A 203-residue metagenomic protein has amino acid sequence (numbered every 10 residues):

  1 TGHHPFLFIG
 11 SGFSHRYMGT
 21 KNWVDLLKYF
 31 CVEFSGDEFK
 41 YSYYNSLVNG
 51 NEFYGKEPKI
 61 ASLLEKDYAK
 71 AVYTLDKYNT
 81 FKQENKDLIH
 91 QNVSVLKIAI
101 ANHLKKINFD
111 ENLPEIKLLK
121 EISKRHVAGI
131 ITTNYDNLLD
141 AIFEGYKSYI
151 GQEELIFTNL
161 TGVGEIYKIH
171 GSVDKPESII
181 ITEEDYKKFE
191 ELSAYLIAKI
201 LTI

Functional and structural regions predicted by a protein language model:
T1-I203: Conserved catalytic-core helix/loop/strand module for nucleotide-ribose chemistry
